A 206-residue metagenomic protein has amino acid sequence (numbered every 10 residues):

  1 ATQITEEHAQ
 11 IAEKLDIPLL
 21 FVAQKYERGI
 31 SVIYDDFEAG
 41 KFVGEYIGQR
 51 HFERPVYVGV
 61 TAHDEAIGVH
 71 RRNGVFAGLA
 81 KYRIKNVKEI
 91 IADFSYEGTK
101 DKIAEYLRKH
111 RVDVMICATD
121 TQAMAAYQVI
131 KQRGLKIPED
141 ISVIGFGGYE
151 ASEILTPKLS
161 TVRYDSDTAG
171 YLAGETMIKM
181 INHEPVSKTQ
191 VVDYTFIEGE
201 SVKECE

Functional and structural regions predicted by a protein language model:
A1-E45, L107: Alpha-helical recognition/docking segments in bacterial nutrient-uptake and carbohydrate-utilization systems
T2-I4, A9-I17, A80, S95-K100 (+2 more regions): Inter-domain helical "communication" segments and dimerization helices that couple sensory or membrane-embedded modules
V32-F42, V58-A80, I84-K102, I116-M124 (+3 more regions): Hinge/beta->alpha junction and helix N-cap segments in small-molecule ligand-binding domains
G44-P55: Glycine-rich phosphate/diphosphate-binding loops that line cofactor/substrate pockets in enzymes
F52, I84, R111-V112: Short, high-confidence coil segments that cap the C-terminus of an alpha-helix and link into the following beta-strand
R54, K85-K88, I137-S142: Short acidic capping loops at alpha-helix termini that bridge into adjacent secondary structure
R108-E206: Flexible loop/turn connectors
